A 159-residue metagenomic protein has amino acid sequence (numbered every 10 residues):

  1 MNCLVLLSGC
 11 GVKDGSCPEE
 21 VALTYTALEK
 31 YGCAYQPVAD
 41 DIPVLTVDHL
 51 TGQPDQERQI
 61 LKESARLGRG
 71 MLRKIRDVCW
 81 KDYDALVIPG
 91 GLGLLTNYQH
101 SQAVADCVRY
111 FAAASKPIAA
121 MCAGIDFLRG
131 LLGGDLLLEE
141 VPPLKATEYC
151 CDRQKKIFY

Functional and structural regions predicted by a protein language model:
N2-Q36, P43, H49, D55-L61 (+1 more regions): Active-site-adjacent pocket-lining segments in enzyme domains
